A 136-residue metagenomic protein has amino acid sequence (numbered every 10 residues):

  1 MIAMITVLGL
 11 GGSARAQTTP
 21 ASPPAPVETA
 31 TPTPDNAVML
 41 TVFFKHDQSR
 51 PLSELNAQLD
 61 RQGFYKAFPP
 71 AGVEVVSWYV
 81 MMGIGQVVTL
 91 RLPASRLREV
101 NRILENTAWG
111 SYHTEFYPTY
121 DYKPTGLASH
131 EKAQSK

Functional and structural regions predicted by a protein language model:
M1-G9: Bacterial N-terminal signal peptides
L10, P69, A108-G110: Short, structurally constrained coil/turn elements that cap an alpha-helix or connect an alpha-helix to the following
G12-G85, L92-L97, Y120-K136: Short S/T/G/P-rich N-terminal loop/turn motif that feeds into the first structured element of a domain
A57-Q58, E99-T107: Short amphipathic alpha-helices in soluble, non-transmembrane regions that often serve as interface/regulatory elements
W109-D121: Conserved short beta-strand edge segments in small beta-sheet-based binding/regulatory domains
